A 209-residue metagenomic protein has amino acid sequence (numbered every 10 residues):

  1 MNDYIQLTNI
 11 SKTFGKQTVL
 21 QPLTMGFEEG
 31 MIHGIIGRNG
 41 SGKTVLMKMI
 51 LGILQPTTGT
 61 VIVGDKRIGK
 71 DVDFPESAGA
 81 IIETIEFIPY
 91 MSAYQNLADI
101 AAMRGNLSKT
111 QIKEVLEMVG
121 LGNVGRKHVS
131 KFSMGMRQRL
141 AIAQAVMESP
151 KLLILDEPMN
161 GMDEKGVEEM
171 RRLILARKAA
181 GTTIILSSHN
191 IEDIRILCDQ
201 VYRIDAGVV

Functional and structural regions predicted by a protein language model:
I36-R38: The feature captures the beta-strand-to-loop junction immediately N-terminal to the Walker
L51: Helix-to-loop junction immediately C-terminal to a conserved catalytic motif
G59-F74: Conserved ABC transporter NBD signature motif
A98, K109-V124: Conserved ABC ATPase "signature" region
L153-E157: Catalytic Walker B motif of ABC-type/P-loop ATPase nucleotide-binding domains
S188-H189: H-loop/switch region of ABC-family ATPase nucleotide-binding domains
